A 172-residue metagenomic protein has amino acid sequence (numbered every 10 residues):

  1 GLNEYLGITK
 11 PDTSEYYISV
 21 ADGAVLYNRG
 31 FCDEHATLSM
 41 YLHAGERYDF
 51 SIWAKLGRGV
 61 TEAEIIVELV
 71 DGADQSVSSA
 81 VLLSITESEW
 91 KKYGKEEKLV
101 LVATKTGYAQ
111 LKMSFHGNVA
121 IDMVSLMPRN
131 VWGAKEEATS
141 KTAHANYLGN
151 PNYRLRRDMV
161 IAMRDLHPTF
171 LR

Functional and structural regions predicted by a protein language model:
G1-R172: Extracellular and organelle-lumenal recognition/adhesion modules and their flexible linkers in secreted
